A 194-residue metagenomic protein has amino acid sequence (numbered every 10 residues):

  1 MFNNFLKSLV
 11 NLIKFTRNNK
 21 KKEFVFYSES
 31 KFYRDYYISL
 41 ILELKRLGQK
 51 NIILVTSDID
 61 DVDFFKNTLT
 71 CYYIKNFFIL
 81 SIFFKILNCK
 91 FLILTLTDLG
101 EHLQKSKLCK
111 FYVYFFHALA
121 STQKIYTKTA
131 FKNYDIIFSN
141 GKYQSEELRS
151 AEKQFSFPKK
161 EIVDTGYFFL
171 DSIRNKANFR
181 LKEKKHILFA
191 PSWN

Functional and structural regions predicted by a protein language model:
M1-S30: Membrane-proximal basic amphipathic "stem/tether" segments
L12-K22, R174-W193: Nucleotide-sugar donor-binding and catalytic loop/hinge architecture of NDP-sugar-dependent glycosyltransferases
E23-R174, P191: Active-site and donor-binding regions of nucleotide-sugar-utilizing enzymes
